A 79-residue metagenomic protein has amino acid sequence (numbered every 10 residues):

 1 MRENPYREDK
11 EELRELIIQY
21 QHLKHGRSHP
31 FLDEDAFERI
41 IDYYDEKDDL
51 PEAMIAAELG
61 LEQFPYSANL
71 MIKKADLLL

Functional and structural regions predicted by a protein language model:
M1-Y6: Generic start-of-chain signal for non-secretory N-termini
D9-S28, D48-E58: Repeat-mediated protein-protein interaction surfaces in helical alpha-solenoids
R39-I40, K74: Structural register within alpha-helical repeat arrays
Y43-Y44, M71, L78: Residue at a conserved register position within TPR or TPR-like alpha-solenoid repeats
L61-E62: Conserved structural position within tetratricopeptide repeats
